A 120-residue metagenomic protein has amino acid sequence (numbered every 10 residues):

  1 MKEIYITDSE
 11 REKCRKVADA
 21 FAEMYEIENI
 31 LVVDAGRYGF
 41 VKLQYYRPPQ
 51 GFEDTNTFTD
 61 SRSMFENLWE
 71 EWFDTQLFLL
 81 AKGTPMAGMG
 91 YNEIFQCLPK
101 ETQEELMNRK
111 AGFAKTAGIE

Functional and structural regions predicted by a protein language model:
M1-I30, F113: Negatively charged, low-complexity tracts enriched in Asp/Glu with abundant Ser/Thr
A35-G112: Acidic, low-complexity, intrinsically disordered interaction modules
T116-E120: Short acidic DE-rich linear segments
